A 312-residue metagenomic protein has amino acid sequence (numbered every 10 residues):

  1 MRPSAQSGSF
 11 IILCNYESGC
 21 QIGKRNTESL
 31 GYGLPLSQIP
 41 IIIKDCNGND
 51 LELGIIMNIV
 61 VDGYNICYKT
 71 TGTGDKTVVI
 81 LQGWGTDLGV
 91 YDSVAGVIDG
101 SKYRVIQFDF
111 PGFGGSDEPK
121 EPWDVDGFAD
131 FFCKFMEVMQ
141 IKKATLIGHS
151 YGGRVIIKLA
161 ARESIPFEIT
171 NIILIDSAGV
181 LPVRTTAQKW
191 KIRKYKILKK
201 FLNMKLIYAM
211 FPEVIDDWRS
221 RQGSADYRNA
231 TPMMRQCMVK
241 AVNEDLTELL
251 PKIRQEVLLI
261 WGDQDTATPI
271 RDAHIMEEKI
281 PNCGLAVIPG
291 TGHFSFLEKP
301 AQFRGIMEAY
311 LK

Functional and structural regions predicted by a protein language model:
R25-I55: Conserved AMP-binding/adenylate-forming
Y64, T70-G115: Conserved HGGG/HGGXW glycine-rich cap/lid loop of the alpha/beta-hydrolase fold
Q107-I147, G305: Active-site loop/oxyanion-hole signature of alpha/beta-hydrolase fold enzymes
R154-R162, F167-N203: Flexible "cap/lid" loop of the alpha/beta hydrolase fold
T185-T186, K200-Q255: Conserved alpha/beta-hydrolase catalytic His-Asp/Glu region
I253, L259-W261, D265: Short beta-strand/loop motif that positions the catalytic acidic residue of the alpha/beta-hydrolase fold
T266-D272: Conserved alpha/beta-hydrolase "acid-adjacent" motif
T291-P300: Catalytic histidine-centered segment of alpha/beta-hydrolase-like enzymes
